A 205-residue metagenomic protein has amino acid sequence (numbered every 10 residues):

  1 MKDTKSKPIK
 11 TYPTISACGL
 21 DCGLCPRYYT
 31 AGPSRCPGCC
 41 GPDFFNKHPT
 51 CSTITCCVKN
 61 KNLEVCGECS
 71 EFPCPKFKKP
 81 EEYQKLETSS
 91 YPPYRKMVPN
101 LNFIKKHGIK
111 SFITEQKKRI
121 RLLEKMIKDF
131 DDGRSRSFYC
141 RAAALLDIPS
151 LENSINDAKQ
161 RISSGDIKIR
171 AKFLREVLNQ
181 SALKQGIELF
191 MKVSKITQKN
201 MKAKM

Functional and structural regions predicted by a protein language model:
M1-I54, V58-C66, E71: N-terminal cysteine/histidine-rich coordination modules
E68-K168, K172, Q185, F190-M205: Short loop/turn segments that flank or connect secondary-structure elements
